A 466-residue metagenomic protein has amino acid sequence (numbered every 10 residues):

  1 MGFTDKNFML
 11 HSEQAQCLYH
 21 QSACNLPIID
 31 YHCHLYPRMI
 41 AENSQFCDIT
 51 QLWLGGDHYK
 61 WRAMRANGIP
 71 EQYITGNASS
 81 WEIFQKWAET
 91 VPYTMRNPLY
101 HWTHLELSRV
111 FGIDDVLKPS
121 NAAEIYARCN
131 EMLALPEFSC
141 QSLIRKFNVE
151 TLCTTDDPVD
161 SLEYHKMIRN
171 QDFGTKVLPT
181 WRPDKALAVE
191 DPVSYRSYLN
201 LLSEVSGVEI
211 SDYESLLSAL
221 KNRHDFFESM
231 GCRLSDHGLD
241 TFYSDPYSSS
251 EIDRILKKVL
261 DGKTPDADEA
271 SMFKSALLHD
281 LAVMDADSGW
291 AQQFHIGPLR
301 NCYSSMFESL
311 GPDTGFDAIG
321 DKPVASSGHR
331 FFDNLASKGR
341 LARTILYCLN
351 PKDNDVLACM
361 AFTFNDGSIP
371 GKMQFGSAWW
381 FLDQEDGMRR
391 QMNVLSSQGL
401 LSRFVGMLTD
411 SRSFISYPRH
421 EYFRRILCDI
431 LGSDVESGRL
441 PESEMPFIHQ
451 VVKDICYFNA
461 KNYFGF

Functional and structural regions predicted by a protein language model:
M1-S288, R340-A342, L346-P351, D355-A358 (+1 more regions): Metal-cofactor-binding active-site regions of metalloenzymes
E269, G315-A318: Metal/cofactor-centered catalytic core regions of large enzymes
Q292-F294: C-terminal amphipathic alpha-helical interaction region
P298, Y303: Hard-cation-handling environments
F307-G315: Short glycine/proline- and charge-enriched loop/turn segments that cap or connect secondary-structure elements
D321-G328: Divalent-cation-assisted or electrostatically stabilized phosphate/pyrophosphate-binding catalytic cores
F331-S337: Short, basic/hydrophobic alpha-helical segments
